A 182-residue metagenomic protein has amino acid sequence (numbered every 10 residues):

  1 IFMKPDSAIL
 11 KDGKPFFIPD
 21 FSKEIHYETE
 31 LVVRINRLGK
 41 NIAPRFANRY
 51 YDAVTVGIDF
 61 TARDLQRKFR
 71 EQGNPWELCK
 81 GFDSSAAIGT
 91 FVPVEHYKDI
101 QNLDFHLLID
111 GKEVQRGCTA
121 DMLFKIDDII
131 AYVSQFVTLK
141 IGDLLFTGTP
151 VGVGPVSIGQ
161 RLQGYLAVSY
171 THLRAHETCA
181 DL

Functional and structural regions predicted by a protein language model:
I1-D121, K125-D127: Glycine-enriched loop-and-adjacent helix/strand subsegments that border the catalytic/binding cleft of enzyme cores
L38-G39, P150-G154, V168-Y170: Short, charged beta-turn/beta-strand-edge "cap" motif at the junction between a beta-strand and an adjacent loop
E113-K140, F146-V153: Glycine-rich active-site loops that engage anionic ligands at enzyme catalytic sites
P155-G159: Short glycine/threonine-rich loop-to-helix capping motif typified by GTGT followed within a few residues by an Asp-Pro
G164-Y165: Short, exposed beta-strand-loop hairpins at the edges of beta-sheets in extracellular/periplasmic proteins
T171-T178: Conserved small/polar residues in nucleotide/adenosyl-binding loops
A180-L182: N-terminal low-complexity segments that are often proline-rich with Ser/Thr-Pro
